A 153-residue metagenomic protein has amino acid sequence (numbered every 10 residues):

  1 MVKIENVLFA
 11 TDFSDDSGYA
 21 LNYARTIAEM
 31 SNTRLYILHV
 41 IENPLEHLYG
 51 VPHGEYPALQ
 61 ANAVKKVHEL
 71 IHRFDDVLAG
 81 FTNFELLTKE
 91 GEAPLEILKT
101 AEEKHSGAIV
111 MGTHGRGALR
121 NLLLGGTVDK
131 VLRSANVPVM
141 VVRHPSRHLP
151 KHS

Functional and structural regions predicted by a protein language model:
M1-V2, D75-I109, S146-S153: Structural beta-alpha unit
M1-Y19, F81, E85, R133-S153: Intrinsically disordered or low-complexity boundary/linker segments at protein termini and domain junctions
V2-G54: Small/aliphatic-rich secondary-structure junction motif
A20, H47-G50, L98-K99, L122-L123 (+1 more regions): Short, well-ordered secondary-structure micro-motifs
Y23, L59-R73, E96: Short, solvent-exposed amphipathic alpha-helices that sit in or adjacent to ligand/effector-binding or catalytic
H39-H68, R147-S153: Acidic, proline/glycine-rich short linear motifs
T100-P150: Gly/Ser-rich helix-loop-strand patches that form or flank binding pockets for ribonucleotide-derived cofactors
